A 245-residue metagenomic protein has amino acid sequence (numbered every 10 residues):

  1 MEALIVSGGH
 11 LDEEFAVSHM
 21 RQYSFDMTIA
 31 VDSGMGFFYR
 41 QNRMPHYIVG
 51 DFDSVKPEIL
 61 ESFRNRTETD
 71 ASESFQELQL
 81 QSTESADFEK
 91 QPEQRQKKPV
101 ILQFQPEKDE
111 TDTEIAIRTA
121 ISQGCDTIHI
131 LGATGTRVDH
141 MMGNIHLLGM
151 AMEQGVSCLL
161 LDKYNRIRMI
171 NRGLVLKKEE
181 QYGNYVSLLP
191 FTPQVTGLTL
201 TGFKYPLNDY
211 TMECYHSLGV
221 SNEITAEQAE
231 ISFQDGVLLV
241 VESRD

Functional and structural regions predicted by a protein language model:
M1-S62: N-terminal beta-strand-loop-alpha-helix module at the start of alpha/beta ligand-binding or catalytic domains
V6, I29-D32, G50, L102-Q103 (+2 more regions): General beta-strand structural signal in soluble alpha/beta enzymes
E61-K98: Intrinsically disordered, low-complexity terminal tails and inter-domain linkers enriched for S/T/G/P/D/E
D87, P99-S122: Short phosphate-binding loop-to-helix
G135, D139-G149: Short Gly/Thr/Asp-enriched flexible loops that form oxyanion-binding sites at enzyme active sites
M150-R166: Short, acidic/small-residue loops that bind anionic groups at enzyme active sites
N165, I170-D245: Long, charged alpha-helical interface segments
